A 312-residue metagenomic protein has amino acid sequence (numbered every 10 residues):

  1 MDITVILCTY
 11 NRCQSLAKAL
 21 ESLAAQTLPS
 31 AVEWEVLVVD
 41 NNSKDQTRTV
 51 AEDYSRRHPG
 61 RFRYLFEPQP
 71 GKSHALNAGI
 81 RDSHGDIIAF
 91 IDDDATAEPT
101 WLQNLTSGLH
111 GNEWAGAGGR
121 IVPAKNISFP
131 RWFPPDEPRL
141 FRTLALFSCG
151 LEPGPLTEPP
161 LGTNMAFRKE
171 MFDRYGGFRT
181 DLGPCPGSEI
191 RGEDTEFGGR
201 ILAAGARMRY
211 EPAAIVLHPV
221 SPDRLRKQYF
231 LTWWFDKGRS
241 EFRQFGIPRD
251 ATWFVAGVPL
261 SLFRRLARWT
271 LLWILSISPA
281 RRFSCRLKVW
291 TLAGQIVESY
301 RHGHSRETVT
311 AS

Functional and structural regions predicted by a protein language model:
R12-Q26: Short, well-formed alpha-helical segments that are part of the catalytic scaffolds of diverse glycosyltransferases
S22, D40-T49, A95: A conserved acidic beta->alpha catalytic loop
E67-S83: Glycine-rich, basic loop-to-helix element that forms the pyrophosphate-binding segment of sugar-nucleotide handling
I88: Short aromatic/hydrophobic "clamp" motif used to bind/position activated sugar donors
T100-F133: Conserved donor NDP-sugar-binding/catalytic core segment of glycosyltransferases
D136-E158: Short, flexible, basic/aromatic active-site loop/helix in glycosyltransferases
P160, P184-F197: Acidic donor-binding loop at a coil-to-helix junction in glycosyltransferase catalytic cores that engages
T232-R239, G246-S312: Non-catalytic, C-terminal membrane-associated alpha-helical segments of glycosyltransferases
